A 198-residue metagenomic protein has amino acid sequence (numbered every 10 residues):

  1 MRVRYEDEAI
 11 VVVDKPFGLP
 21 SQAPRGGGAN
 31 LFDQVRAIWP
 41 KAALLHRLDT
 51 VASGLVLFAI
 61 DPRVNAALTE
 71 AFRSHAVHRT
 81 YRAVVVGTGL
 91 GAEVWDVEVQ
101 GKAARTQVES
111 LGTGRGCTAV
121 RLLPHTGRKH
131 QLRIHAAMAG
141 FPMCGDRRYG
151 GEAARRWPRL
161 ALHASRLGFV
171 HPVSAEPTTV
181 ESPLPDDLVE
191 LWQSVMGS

Functional and structural regions predicted by a protein language model:
M1-S198: RNA pseudouridine synthases
